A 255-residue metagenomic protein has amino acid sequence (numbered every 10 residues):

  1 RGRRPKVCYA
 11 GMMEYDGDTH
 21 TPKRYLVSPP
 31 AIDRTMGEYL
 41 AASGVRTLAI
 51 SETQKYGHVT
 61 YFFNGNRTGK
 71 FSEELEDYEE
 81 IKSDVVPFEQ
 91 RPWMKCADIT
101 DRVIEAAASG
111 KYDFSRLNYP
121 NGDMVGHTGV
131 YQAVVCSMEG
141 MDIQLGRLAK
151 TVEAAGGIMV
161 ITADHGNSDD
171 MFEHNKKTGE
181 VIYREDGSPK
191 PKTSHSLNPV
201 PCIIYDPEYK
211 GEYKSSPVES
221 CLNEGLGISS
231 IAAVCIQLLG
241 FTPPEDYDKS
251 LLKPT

Functional and structural regions predicted by a protein language model:
R1-T255: Feature captures the catalytic ectodomains and active-site-proximal regions of enzymes that hydrolyze or transfer
